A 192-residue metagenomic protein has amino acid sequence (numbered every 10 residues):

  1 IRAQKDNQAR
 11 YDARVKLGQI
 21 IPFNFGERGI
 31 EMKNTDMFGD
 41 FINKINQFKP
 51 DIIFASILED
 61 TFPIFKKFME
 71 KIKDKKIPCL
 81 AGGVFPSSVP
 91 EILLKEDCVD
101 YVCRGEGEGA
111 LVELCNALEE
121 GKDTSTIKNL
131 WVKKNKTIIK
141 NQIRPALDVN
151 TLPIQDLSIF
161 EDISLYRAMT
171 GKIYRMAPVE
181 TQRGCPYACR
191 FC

Functional and structural regions predicted by a protein language model:
I1-C192: Acidic, low-complexity intrinsically disordered segments
